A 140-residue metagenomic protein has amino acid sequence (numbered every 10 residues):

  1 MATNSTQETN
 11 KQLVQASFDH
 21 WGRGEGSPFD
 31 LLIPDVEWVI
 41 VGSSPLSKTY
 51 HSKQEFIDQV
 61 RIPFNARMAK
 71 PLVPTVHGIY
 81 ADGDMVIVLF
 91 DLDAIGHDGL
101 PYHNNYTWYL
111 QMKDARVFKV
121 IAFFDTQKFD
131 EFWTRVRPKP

Functional and structural regions predicted by a protein language model:
M1-L31, V136-P140: Short, low-complexity N-terminal intrinsically disordered segments enriched in polar/charged residues
A2-T6, F64-P140: A beta-strand edge to alpha-helix "cap/lid" segment located at domain peripheries
T3-Q7, P45-K53, G99: Alpha-helix initiation/capping motif
Q12-W21, P45-Y50, P63-R67, L89-F90: Short, mixed-charge, low-aromatic patches
V14, S27-L32, V36, F56 (+3 more regions): Hydrophobic pocket/interface hotspot
G26, K53-Q54, Q127: Residues in well-ordered alpha-helical elements
I33-A81: A solvent-exposed, acidic/Ser-Thr-rich amphipathic alpha-helical stretch
